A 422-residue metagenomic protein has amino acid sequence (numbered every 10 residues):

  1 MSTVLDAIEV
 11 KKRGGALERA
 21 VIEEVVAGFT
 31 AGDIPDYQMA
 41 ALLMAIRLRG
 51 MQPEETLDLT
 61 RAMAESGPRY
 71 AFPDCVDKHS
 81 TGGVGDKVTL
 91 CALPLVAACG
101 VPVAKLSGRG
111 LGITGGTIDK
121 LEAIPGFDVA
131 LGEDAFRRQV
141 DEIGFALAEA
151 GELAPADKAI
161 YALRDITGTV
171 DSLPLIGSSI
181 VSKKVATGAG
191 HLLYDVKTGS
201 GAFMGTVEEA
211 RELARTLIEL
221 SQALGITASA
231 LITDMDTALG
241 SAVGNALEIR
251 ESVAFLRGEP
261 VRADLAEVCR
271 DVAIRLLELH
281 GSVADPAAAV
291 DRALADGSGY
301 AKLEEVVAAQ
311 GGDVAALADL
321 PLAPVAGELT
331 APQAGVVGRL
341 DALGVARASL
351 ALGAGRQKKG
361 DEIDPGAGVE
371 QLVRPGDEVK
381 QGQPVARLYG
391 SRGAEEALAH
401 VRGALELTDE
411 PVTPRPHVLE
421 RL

Functional and structural regions predicted by a protein language model:
M1-G85, A98, K302-A309, V418 (+1 more regions): Acidic, glycine/proline-rich low-complexity segments that act as flexible tails and inter-domain linkers
D6, K11, A16-E18, F29 (+4 more regions): Well-ordered secondary-structure scaffolds
L48, L90-A104, K183-G188, A223-L224 (+1 more regions): Alpha-helix C-terminal capping segments
D74-T114: Glycine/serine-rich anion-binding loops at beta->alpha junctions that coordinate negatively charged ligand groups
T89, S107, T114-D119, G151 (+3 more regions): Short acidic, glycine/serine/threonine-rich loops at helix termini
L106, V140, L147-A150, D195-G199 (+1 more regions): Short beta-strand segments
K120-A146, R215-S221, G225: A glycine-rich helix N-cap at a beta->alpha junction
D141-H191: Phosphate/diphosphate-binding glycine-rich loops and adjacent basic-rich segments that engage nucleotide
